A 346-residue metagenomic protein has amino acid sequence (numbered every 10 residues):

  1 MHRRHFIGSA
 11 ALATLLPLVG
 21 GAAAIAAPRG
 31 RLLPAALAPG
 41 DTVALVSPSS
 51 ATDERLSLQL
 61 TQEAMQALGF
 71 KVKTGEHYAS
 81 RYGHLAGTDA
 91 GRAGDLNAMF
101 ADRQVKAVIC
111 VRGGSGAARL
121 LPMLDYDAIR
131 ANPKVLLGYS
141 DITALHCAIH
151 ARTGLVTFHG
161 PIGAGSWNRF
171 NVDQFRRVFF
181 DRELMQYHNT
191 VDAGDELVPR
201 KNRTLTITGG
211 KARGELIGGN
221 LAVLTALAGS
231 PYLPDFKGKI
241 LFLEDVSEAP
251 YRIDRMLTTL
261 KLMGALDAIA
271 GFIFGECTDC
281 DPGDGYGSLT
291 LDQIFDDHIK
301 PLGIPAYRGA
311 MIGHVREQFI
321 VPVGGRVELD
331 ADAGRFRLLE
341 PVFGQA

Functional and structural regions predicted by a protein language model:
M1-P17: N-terminal secretory signal peptides and thylakoid transit peptides that target proteins across membranes
G20-T52, L56: C-terminal segment of N-terminal export signals and the immediately downstream linker at the start of the mature
E76-N132: N-terminal small/polar loop signature for handling phosphorylated ligands or for N-terminal nucleophile
Y126-A148, V156-G163: Short, acidic/small-residue loops that bind anionic groups at enzyme active sites
F158, I162-N220: Conserved anion/nucleotide-ligand pocket segment
L216-D254: Oxyanion-binding "anion nests"
R252-A346: C-terminal active-site/capping subdomain that shapes the small-molecule cofactor and substrate pocket of enzyme
